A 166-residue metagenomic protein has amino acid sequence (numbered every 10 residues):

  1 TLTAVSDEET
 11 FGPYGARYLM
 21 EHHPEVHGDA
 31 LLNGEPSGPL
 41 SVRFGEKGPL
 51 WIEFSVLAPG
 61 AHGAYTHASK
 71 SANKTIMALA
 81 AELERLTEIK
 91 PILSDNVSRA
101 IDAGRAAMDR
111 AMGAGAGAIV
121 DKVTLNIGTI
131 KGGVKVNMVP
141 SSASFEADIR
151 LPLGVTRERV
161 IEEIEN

Functional and structural regions predicted by a protein language model:
T1-P49, D109, G117: Acidic/histidine-rich catalytic neighborhood of metal-dependent amide-processing enzymes
P36, F44, L50-N166: Metal-dependent amide/peptide-bond hydrolase catalytic core, centered on the "pita-bread" metallohydrolase fold
